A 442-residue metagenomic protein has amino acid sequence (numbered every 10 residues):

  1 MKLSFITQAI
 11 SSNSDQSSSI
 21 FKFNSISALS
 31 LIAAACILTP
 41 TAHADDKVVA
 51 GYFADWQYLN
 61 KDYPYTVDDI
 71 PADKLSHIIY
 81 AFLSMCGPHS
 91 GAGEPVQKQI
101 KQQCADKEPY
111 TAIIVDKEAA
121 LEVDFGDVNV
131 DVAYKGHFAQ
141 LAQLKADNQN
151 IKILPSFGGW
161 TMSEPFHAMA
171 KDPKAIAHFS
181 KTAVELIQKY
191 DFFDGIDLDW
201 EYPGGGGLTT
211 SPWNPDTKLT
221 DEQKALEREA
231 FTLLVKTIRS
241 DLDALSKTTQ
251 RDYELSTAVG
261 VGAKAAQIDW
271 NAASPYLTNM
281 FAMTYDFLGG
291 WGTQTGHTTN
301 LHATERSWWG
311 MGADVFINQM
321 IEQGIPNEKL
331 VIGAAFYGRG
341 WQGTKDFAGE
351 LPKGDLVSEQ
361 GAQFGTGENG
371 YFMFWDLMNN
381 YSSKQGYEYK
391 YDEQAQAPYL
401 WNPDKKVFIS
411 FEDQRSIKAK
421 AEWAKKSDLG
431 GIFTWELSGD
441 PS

Functional and structural regions predicted by a protein language model:
M1-H43: Gram-negative bacterial Sec-dependent N-terminal signal peptides
D45-I187, W213-N214: Glycan-recognition patch characteristic of GH18 chitinases/ENGases and related GlcNAc/peptidoglycan-binding proteins
K47, L75-S76, Q149-I153, F192-D194 (+4 more regions): Short, well-ordered coil/turn segments that N-cap beta-strands
F53-D55, F82, P155-G159, W200-Y202 (+4 more regions): A cross-domain feature marking catalytic cores of carbohydrate-active enzymes and several ubiquitous metabolic/repair
Y58, L377-S442: Extracellular low-complexity, Gly/Ser/Thr-rich intrinsically disordered linkers and protease-sensitive activation/hinge
N60, S90, E94-E122, G204-F372: Substrate-binding surface in catalytic domains of secreted glycosidases
I78, P155, L198, I238 (+4 more regions): Conserved, mostly hydrophobic/aromatic
K171-D197, L234-D241, A265-Y276: An active-site-proximal structural segment forming one wall of the substrate-binding cleft that immediately precedes
